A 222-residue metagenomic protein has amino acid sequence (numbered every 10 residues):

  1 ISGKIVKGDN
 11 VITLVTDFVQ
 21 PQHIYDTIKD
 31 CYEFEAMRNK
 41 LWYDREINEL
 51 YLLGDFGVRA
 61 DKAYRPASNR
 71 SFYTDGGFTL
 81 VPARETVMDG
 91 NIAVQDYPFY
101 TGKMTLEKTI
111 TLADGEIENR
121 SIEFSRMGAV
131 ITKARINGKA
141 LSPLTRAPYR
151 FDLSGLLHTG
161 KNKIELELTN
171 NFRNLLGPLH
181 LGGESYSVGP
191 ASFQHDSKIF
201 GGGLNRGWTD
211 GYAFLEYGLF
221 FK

Functional and structural regions predicted by a protein language model:
I1, I12-L14, I110-N137, I164-L166: Aromatic-lined ligand-binding clefts that engage carbohydrates, nucleic acids, or primary amines
I1, Y100-L112, Y149-F151: Short beta-strands within extracellular/lumenal beta-sheet-rich domains
I1-K4, Y25-D26, F151-S154: Signal that preferentially marks extracellular ectodomain short beta-strand elements of beta-sandwich modules
K4-G8, L156-G160: Surface-exposed, short loops/turns at beta-strand junctions within beta-sandwich domains
K7-K103, R126, K163-K222: An acidic-aromatic loop/edge-strand motif
G102-M104, T145, G160: Residue-level preference for beta-strand/loop junctions
L141-S142: Short hydrophobic beta-strand segments in globular cytosolic domains
T145-L157: A short, polar/charged loop-to-alpha-helix boundary motif
